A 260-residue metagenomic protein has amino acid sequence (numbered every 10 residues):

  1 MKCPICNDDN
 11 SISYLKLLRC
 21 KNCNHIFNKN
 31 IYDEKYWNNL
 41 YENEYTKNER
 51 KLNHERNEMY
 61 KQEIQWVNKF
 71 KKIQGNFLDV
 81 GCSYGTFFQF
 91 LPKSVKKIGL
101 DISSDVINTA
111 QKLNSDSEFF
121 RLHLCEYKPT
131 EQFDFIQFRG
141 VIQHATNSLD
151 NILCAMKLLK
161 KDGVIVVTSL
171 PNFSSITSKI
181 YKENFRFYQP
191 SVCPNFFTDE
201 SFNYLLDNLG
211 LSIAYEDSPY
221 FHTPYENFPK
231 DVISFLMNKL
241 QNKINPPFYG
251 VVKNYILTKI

Functional and structural regions predicted by a protein language model:
M1-E131, F135-R139, L149-L153, D217-F221 (+2 more regions): Conserved N-terminal segment of class I S-adenosyl-L-methionine
N22-C23, D162, I260: Short loop segments at secondary-structure junctions
F138, T146-K157, V164-T258: S-adenosyl-L-methionine-dependent methyltransferase catalytic module, highlighting the catalytic core
